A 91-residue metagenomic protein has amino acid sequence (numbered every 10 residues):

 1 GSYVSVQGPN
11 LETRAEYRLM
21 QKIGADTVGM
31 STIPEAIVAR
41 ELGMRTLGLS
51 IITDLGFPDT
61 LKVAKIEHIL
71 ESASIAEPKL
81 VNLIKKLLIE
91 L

Functional and structural regions predicted by a protein language model:
G1-T60, E67-L91: Glycine-rich phosphate- or other oxyanion-binding loops that anchor nucleotides, phosphorylated ligands
